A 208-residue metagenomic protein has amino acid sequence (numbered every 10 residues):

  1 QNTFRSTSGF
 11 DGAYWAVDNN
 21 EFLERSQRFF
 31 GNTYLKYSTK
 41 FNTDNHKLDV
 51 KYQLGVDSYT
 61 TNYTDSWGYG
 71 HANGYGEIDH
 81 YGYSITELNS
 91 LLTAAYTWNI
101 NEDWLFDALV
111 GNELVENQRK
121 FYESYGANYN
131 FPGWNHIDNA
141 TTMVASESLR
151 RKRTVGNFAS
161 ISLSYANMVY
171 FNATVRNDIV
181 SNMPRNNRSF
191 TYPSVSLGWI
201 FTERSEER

Functional and structural regions predicted by a protein language model:
Q1-W15, T64-D79, Q118-E147: Surface-exposed loop/turn segments flanking beta-strands in extracellular/periplasmic regions
A13-D57, T61-Y63, H80-N99, D107 (+3 more regions): Outer-membrane beta-barrel transmembrane strands
G55-G70, F106, L114-N128, M183-N187: Outer-membrane beta-barrel and related beta-rich outer-membrane complex signature in Gram-negative bacteria
A72-E77, R176-N182: Short helix/strand-bridging catalytic loops that position acidic/His residues to coordinate divalent metals and engage
Y96, F201-E203: Well-ordered alpha-helical scaffold segments within catalytic/enzyme domains
T191-W199: Feature captures outer-membrane beta-barrel proteins of Gram-negative bacteria and organelles
E207-R208: Conserved small/polar residues in nucleotide/adenosyl-binding loops
